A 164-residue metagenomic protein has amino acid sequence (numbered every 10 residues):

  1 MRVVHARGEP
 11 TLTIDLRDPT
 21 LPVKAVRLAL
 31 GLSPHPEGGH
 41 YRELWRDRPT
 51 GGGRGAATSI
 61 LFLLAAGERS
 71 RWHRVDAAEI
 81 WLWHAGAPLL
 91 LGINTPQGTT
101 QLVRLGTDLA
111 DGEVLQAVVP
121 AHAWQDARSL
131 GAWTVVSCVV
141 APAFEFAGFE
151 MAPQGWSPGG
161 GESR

Functional and structural regions predicted by a protein language model:
R2-V118, D126-A127, G131-T134, C138-R164: Non-catalytic, conserved peripheral segments adjacent to functional cores
